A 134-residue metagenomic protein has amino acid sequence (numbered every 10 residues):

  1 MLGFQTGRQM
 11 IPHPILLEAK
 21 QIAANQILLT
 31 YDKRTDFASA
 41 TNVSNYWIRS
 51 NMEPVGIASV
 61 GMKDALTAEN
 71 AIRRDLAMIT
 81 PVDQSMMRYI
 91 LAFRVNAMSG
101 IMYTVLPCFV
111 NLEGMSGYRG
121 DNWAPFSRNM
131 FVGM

Functional and structural regions predicted by a protein language model:
M1-M134: Non-catalytic beta-sheet/beta-sandwich ligand-binding modules that flank or precede catalytic cores
